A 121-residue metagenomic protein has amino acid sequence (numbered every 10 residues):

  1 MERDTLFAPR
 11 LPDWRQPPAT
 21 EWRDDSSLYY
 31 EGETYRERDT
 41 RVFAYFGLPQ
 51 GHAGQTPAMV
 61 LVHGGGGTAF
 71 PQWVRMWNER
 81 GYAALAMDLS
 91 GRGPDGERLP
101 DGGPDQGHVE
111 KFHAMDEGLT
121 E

Functional and structural regions predicted by a protein language model:
M1: Cytochrome P450 heme-binding "Cys pocket" and the immediately downstream C-terminal segment
D4-G54: N-terminal cap/lid segment of alpha/beta-hydrolase-fold proteins
Y35, G64-T68, G91-P94: Solvent-exposed loop/turn segments at secondary-structure junctions within structured extracellular/periplasmic domains
T40-Y45, P57, W73, L99: Surface-exposed beta-strand edges and their flanking turn/coil or helix-capping segments
F43-F46, G54-G64, A84: Short beta-strand element of the alpha/beta-hydrolase
Q50-G54, G67-T68, R75-N78: Short, charge-rich binding segments
P71, R75-M76, R80-E121: Cap/lid segment of the alpha/beta-hydrolase catalytic domain
